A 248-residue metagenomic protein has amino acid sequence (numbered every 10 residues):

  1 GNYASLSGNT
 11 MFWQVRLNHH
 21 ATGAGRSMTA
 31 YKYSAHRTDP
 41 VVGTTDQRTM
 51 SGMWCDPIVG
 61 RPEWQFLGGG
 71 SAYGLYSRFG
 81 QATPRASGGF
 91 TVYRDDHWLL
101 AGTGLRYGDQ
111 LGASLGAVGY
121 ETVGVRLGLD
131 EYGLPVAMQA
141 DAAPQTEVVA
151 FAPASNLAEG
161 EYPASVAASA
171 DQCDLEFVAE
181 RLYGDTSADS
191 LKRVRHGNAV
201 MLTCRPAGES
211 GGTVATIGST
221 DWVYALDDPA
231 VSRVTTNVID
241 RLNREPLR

Functional and structural regions predicted by a protein language model:
G1-S114: A glycine-rich, often tryptophan-bearing local segment used as a flexible ligand/cofactor-contacting loop or short
F12-K32, R37, T91-R94, W98-R248: Extracellular ligand-binding/catalytic regions of CAZymes and related secreted enzymes and adhesion modules
